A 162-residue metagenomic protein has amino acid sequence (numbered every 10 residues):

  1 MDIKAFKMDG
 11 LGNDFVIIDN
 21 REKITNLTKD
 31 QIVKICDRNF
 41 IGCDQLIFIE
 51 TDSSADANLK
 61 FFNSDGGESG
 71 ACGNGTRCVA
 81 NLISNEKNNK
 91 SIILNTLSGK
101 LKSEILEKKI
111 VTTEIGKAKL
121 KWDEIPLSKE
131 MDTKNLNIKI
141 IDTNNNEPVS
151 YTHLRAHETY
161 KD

Functional and structural regions predicted by a protein language model:
M1-K108: A glycine-rich beta-to-alpha transition motif near the start of alpha/beta enzyme domains, typified by
G12, N144-N145: Predominantly cytoplasmic-facing regulatory/coupling regions of multi-pass membrane proteins
T25, L120-W122, R155: Short, acidic Gly/Pro/Ser/Thr-rich loop/turn segments
S64, A118, A156-H157: Proline-centered helix-kink/hinge sites
E86-T143: Enzymes that bind and transform nitrogen-containing heteroaromatic metabolites
E130, T152-H153: Serine/proline-rich low-complexity intrinsically disordered segments, especially terminal tails, linkers
H153-D162: Single conserved hydrophobic/aromatic residue that forms the stacking wall/gate of nucleotide- or nucleobase-binding
